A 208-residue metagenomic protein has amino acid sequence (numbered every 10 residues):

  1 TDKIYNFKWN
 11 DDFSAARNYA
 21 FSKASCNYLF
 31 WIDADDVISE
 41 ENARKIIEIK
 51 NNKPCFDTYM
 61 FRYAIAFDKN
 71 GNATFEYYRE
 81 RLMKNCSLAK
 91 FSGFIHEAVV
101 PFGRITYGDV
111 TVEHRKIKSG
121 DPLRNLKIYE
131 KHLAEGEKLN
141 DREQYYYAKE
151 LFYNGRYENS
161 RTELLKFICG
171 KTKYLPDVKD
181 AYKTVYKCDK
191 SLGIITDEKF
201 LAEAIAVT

Functional and structural regions predicted by a protein language model:
T1-Y19, K23: Conserved donor nucleotide-binding strand/loop of the catalytic core
A15-F21, I38-T162: Catalytic-site signature of metal-activated, phosphate-bearing donor transferases, centered on the GT-A/GT-A-like
L29: Short aromatic/hydrophobic "clamp" motif used to bind/position activated sugar donors
E130, N159-F167, I195-A206: Alpha-helical repeat scaffolds
K138-Q144, Y174-K183, D197-E198, T208: Generic helix N-cap/helix-start motif at coil->alpha-helix transitions
E150, C188-S191: Residue-level signature for tetratricopeptide repeat
N154, S191-I194: Structural motif corresponding to the intra-repeat A-B loop/turn of tetratricopeptide repeats
